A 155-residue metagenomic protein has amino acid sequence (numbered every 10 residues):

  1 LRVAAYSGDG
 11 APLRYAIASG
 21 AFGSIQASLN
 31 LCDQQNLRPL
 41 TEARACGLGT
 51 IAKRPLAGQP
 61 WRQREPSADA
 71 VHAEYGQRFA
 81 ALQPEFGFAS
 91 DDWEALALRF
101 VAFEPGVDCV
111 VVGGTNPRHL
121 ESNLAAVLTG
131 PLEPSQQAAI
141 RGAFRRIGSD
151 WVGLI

Functional and structural regions predicted by a protein language model:
L1-I155: Beta/alpha (TIM)-barrel catalytic core signal, keyed to glycine-rich beta->alpha loops juxtaposed to Asp/Glu that bind
